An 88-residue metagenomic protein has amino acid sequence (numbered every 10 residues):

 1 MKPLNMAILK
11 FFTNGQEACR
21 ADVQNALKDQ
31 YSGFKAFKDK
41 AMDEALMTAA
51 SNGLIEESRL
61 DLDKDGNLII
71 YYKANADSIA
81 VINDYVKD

Functional and structural regions predicted by a protein language model:
M1-E17: Short alpha-helical segments that sit at the start of domains
A18-D29: Short acidic, hydrophobic short linear motifs in intrinsically disordered regions
K28, M47, S51: Residue-level detection of the helix-turn-helix DNA-binding "recognition helix"
D29-D43: Short, positively charged loop/turn segments that connect secondary-structure elements
A50-D61: A short, conserved structural fragment
R59-I70: Short, Lys/Arg-rich nucleic-acid/phosphate-binding segment
I70-D88: Short, amphipathic alpha-helical interaction segments positioned at domain boundaries
